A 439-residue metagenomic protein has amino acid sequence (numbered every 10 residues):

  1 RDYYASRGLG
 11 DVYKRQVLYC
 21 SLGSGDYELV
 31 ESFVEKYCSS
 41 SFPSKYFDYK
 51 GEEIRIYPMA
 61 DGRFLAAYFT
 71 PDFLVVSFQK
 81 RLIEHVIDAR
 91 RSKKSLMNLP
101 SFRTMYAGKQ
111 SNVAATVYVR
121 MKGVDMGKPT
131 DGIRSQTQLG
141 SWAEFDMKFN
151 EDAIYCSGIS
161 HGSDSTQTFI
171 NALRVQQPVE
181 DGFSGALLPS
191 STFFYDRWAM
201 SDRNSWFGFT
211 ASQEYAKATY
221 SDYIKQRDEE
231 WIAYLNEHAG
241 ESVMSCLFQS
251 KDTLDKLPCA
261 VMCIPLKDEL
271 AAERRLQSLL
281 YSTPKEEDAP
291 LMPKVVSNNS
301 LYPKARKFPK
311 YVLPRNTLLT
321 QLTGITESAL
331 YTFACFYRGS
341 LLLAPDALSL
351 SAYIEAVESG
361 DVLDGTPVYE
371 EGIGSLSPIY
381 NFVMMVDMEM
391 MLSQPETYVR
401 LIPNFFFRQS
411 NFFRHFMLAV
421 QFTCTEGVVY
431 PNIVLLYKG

Functional and structural regions predicted by a protein language model:
D2-Q16: Single conserved hydrophobic/aromatic residue that forms the stacking wall/gate of nucleotide- or nucleobase-binding
V17-S21, F73-S77, C259-P265, L341-A344: Short, structured motif recognition centered on aromatic/hydrophobic residues
C20-G25, F78, S160-G162, W198-M200 (+2 more regions): Short beta-strand-to-loop capping motifs
L22-K50, Q79-F102, T166-P178, I264-V296 (+1 more regions): Extended intrinsically disordered, low-complexity coil regions enriched in Ser, Thr, Gly, Ala and often Pro
G25-L65, S111-R120, A271-T332, Y369-E389: Short Gly/Thr-rich strand-loop-strand
P58-K128, T326-F406: A conserved glycine-rich beta-strand in the N-terminal activation segment of trypsin-fold
S101-T210, T326, G374-G439: Leucine-rich, highly hydrophobic segment in Treponema pallidum outer-membrane-associated proteins
R197-K310: Long, K/E/R/D-enriched contiguous segments that form extended
